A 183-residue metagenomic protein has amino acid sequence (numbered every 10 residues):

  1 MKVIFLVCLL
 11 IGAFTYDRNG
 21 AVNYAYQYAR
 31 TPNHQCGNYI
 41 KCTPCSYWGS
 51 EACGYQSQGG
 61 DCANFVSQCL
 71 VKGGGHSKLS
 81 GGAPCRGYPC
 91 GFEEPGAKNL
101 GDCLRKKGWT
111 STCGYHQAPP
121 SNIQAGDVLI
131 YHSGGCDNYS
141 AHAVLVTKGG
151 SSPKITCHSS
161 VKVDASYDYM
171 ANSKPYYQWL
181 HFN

Functional and structural regions predicted by a protein language model:
K2-G12: Cleavable N-terminal signal peptides of Sec/SRP-targeted secreted and luminal proteins
F5, F65, N122-A125: Acidic, Ser/Thr-rich intrinsically disordered and amphipathic helical segments
I11-A13, H132-C136, F182-N183: Short, flexible beta-strand-to-coil junctions
F14-G91: N-terminal capping segments
Y16-Y24, K148, Y177-N183: Cysteine-nucleophile amide-bond enzymes
K72, H76, G150, V161: Short loop/turn segments at secondary-structure transitions that flank enzyme active sites
C85-H158: ...with weaker cross-activation on analogous glycine-rich loops/strands in unrelated enzymes
S151-N183: Glycine-rich, aromatic-bearing surface loops/beta-hairpins
